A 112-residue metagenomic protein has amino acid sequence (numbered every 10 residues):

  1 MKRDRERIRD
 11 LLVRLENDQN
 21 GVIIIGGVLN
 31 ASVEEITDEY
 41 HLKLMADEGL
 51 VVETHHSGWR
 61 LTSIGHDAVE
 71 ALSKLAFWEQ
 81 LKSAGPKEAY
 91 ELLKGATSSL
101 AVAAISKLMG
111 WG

Functional and structural regions predicted by a protein language model:
K2-A31: Short amphipathic alpha-helical interface segments
E16-N20, L50, S73: Short alpha-helix boundary/capping elements
N30-E34, V51: Short, mixed-charge amphipathic alpha-helical segments
K43-H56: A short, conserved structural fragment
S63-E88: Short, amphipathic alpha-helical interaction segments positioned at domain boundaries
L81-G112: Leucine-rich, amphipathic alpha-helical/linker segments
